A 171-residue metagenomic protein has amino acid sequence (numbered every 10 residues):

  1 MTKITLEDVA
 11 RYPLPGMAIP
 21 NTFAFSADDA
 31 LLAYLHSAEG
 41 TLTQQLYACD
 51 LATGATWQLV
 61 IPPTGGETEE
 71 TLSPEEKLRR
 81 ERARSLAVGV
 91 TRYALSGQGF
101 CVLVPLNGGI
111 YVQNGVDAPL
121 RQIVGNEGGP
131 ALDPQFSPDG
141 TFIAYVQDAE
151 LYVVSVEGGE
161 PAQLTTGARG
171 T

Functional and structural regions predicted by a protein language model:
M1-T171: Beta-propeller folds
